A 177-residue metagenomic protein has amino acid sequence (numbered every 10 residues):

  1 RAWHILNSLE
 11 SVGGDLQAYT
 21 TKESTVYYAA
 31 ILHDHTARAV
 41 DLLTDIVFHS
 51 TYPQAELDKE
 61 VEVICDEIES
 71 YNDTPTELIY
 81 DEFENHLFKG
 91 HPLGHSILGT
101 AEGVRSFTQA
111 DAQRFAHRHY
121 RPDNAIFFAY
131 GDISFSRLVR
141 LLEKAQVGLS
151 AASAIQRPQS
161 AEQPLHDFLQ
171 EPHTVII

Functional and structural regions predicted by a protein language model:
R1: Active-site SXXK
H4-R157: Charge-rich, well-structured scaffold segments of protease-associated domains
I126, A154-I177: His/Glu-based metal-binding/catalytic segments typifying zinc-dependent metallopeptidases
